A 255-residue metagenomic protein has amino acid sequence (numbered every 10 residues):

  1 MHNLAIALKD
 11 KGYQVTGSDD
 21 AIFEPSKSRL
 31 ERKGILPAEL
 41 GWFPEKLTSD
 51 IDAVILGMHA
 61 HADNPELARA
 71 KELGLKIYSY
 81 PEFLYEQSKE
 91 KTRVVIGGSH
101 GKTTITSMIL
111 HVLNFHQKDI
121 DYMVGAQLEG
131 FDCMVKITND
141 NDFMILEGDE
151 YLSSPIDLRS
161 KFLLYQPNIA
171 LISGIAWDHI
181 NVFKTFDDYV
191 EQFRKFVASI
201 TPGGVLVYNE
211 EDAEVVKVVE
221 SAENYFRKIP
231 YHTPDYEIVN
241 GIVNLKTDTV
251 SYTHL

Functional and structural regions predicted by a protein language model:
M1-A5: Glycine-rich adenosine-cofactor-binding loop
A7-D10, E31, E45-K46, M58 (+2 more regions): Phosphate-binding loop of NTP-binding sites
Y13-T16, D52-A53, P202-L206: Short active-site oxyanion
V15, I120, K228: Hydrophobic anchor at the start of a short beta-strand that flanks the dinucleotide cofactor-binding loop
V15-K27: NAD(P)-binding Rossmann-fold cofactor-contacting core
R29-I35: Short, conserved SAM-binding/catalytic segment of Class I S-adenosyl-L-methionine-dependent methyltransferases
L36-D50: Short acidic low-complexity segments
T253-H254: Conserved small/polar residues in nucleotide/adenosyl-binding loops
